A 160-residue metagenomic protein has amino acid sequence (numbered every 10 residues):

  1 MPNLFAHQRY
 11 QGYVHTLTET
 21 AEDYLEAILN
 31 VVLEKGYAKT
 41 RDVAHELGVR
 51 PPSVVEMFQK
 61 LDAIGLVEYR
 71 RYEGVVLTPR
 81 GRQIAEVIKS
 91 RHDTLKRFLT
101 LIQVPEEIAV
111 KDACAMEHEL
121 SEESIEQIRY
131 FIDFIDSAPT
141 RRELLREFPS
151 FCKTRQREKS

Functional and structural regions predicted by a protein language model:
M1, E117-S160: C-terminal regulatory/oligomerization modules of transcriptional regulators
M1-H7: Basic, low-complexity segments
Q8-V49: N-terminal helix-turn-helix DNA-binding core of bacterial DNA-binding proteins
T20-D23, K39, R80, R91 (+1 more regions): N-terminal positioning helix adjacent to the helix-turn-helix/winged-helix DNA-binding module
T40-R71, P79: Canonical helix-turn-helix DNA-binding module
E46, I84, L101: Residues within the alpha-helical elements of helix-turn-helix
E73-H92: Basic, amphipathic "hinge/linker" alpha-helix immediately C-terminal to the N-terminal HTH DNA-binding motif
V87-Q127: Arg/Lys-rich, alpha-helical DNA-contact motif
